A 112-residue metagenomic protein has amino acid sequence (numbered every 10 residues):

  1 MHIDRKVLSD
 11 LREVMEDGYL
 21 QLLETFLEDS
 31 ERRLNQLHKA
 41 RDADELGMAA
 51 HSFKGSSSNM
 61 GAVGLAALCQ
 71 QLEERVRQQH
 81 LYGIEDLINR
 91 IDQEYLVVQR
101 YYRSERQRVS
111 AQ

Functional and structural regions predicted by a protein language model:
M1-Q112: Two-component system phosphorelay core
